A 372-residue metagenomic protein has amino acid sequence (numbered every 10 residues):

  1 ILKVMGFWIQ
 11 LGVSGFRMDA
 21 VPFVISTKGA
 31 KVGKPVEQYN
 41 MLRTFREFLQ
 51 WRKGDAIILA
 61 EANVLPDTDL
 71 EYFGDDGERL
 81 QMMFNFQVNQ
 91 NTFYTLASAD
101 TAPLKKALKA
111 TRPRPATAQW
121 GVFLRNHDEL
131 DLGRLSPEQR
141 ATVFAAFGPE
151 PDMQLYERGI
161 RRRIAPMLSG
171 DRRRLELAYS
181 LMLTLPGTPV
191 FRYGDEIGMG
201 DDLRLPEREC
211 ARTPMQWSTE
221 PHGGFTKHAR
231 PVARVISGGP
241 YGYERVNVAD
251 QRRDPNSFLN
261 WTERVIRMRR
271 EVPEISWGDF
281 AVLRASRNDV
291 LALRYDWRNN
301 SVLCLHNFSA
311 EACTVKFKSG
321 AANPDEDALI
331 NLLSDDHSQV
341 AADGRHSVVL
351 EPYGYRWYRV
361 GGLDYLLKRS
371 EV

Functional and structural regions predicted by a protein language model:
I1-V372: Active-site and adjacent substrate-binding regions of carbohydrate-active enzymes
